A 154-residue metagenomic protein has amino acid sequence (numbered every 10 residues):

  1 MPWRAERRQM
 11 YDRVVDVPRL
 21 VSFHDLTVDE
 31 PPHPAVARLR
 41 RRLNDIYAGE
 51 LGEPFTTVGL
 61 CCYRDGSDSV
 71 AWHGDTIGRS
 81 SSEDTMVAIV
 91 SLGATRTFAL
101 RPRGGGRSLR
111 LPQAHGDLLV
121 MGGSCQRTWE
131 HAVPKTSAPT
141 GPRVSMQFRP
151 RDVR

Functional and structural regions predicted by a protein language model:
M1-R154: Non-heme Fe(II) oxygenase metal-center motifs and adjacent flexible, charged/small-residue loops
